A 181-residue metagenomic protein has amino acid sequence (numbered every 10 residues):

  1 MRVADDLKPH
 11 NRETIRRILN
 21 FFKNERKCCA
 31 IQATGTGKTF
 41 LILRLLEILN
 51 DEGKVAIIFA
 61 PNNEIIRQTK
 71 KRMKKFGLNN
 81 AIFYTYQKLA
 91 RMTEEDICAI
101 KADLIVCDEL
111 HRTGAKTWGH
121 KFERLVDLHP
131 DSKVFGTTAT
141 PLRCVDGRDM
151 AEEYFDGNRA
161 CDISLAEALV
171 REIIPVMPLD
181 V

Functional and structural regions predicted by a protein language model:
M1-I31: Conserved pre-motif I regulatory segment
T34-M73, R143: Conserved Walker A/P-loop ATP-binding site and its immediately adjacent core in helicase/helicase-like ATPase domains
L45, Q68-R72, I105, T117 (+2 more regions): Alpha-helical scaffold elements adjacent to nucleotide-binding pockets in ATP/GTP-utilizing enzyme cores
I48-D51, F76-G77, D96-I100, L125-D131 (+1 more regions): Conserved catalytic network of the ASCE P-loop NTPase/AAA+ motor domain
V55, N79-N80, A102-L104, P130-F135: Loop/turn-to-beta-strand initiation segments
F59-K101: Inter-Walker segment of RecA-like/P-loop motor cores
D108-L110: Walker B catalytic acidic pair
R112-V176: Post-DEXD/H (motif II) to motif III coupling segment of the RecA-like Helicase ATP-binding lobe
